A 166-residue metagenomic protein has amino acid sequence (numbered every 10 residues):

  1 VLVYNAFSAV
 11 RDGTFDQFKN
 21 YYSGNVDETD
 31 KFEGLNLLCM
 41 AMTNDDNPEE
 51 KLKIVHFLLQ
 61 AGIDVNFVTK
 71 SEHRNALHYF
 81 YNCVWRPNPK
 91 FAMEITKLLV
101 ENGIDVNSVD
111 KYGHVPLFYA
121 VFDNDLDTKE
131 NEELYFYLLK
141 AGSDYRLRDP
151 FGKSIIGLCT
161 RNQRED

Functional and structural regions predicted by a protein language model:
V1-A6, T29-T43, V68-V84, V109-F122 (+1 more regions): Ankyrin-repeat boundary/"N-cap" motif
S8-G13, M40-E50, Y79-A92, Y119-N131 (+1 more regions): Ankyrin repeat A-helix N-terminal signature
V26-E28, V65, V106, Y145: Ankyrin-repeat inter-repeat connecting loop/turn
F136-K140, D144-Y145: TPR/TPR-like (Sel1-like) alpha-helical repeat modules
Y145-D166: Leucine-rich solenoid repeat scaffolds
